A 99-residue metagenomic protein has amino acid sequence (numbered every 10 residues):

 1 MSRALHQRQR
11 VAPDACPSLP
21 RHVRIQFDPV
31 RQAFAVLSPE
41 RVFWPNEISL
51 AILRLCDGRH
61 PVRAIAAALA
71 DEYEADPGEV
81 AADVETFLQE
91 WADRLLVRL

Functional and structural regions predicted by a protein language model:
M1-L50, R54: Acidic, low-complexity/disordered tracts enriched in E/D and polar residues
S38-L99: Long, charge-rich, low-complexity alpha-helical segments
